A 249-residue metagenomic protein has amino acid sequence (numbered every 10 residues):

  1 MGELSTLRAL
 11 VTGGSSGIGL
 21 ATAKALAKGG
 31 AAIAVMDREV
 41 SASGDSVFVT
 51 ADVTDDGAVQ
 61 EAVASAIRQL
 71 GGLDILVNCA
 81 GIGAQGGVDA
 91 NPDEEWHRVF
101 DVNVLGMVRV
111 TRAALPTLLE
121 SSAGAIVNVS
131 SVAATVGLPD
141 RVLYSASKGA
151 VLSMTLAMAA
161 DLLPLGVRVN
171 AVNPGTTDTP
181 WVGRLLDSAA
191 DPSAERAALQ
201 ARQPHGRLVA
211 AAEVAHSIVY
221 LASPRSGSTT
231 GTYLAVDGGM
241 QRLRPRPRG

Functional and structural regions predicted by a protein language model:
V77, L163, R168, T229-G231: Short, small/polar-rich loop/turn modules that mediate ligand/substrate recognition or access, typified
G87-V88, P92-F100, L199: Substrate-binding pocket helix/loop in short-chain dehydrogenase/reductase
T111, S147, T155: Active-site helix of classical SDR
P116, A160-P164, G227: Alpha-helical segment proximal to the catalytic Tyr-Lys
S131: Residue(s) in the substrate-gating loop at a strand-loop-helix junction that position the organic substrate next
V136, T230-G249: Short C-terminal tail/terminal secondary-structure segment of NAD(P)H-dependent dehydrogenase/reductase domains
A171, T179, S193-T229, L234-G238: C-terminal helical subdomain
